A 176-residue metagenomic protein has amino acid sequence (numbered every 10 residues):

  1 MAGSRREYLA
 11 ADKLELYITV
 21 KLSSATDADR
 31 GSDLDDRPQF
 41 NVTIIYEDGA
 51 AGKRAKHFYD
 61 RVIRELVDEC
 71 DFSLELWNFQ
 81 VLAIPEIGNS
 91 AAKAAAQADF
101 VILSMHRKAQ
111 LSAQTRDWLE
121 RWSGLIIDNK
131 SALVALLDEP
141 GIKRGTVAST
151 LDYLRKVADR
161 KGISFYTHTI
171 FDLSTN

Functional and structural regions predicted by a protein language model:
A2-Q39, Q114-L119, N176: Short N-terminal or domain-adjacent regulatory/targeting segments
A25-I63: A short, flexible N-terminal coil/short beta segment enriched in small residues
P38-T43, F100-I102, D128-D138, S164-Y166: Hydrophobic beta-strand segments of well-ordered beta-sheets in folded domains
G49-A51, V81-I84, L103-S112, E139-R144: Short acidic, S/G/P-rich loop/turn micro-motifs used as interaction or catalytic elements
E65-L82: A short beta-strand-loop structural module common to alpha/beta enzyme folds
A109-K130: A short, gly/pro- and small-residue-rich
G141-D172: Short, glycine-/small-residue-rich phosphate/pyrophosphate-handling segment
